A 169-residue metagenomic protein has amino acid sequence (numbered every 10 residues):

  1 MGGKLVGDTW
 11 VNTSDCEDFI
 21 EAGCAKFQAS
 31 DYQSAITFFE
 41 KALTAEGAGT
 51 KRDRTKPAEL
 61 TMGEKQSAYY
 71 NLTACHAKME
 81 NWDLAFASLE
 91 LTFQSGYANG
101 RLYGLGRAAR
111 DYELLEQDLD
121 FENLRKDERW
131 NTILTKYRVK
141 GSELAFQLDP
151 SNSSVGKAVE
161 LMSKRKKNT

Functional and structural regions predicted by a protein language model:
L5-W10, A45-M62, Y97-R107: Flexible helix-coil transition and linker loops at the boundaries of alpha-helical arrays
V11, D111-T169: Terminal, low-structured helical/coil segments at or just beyond the last alpha-helical repeat
